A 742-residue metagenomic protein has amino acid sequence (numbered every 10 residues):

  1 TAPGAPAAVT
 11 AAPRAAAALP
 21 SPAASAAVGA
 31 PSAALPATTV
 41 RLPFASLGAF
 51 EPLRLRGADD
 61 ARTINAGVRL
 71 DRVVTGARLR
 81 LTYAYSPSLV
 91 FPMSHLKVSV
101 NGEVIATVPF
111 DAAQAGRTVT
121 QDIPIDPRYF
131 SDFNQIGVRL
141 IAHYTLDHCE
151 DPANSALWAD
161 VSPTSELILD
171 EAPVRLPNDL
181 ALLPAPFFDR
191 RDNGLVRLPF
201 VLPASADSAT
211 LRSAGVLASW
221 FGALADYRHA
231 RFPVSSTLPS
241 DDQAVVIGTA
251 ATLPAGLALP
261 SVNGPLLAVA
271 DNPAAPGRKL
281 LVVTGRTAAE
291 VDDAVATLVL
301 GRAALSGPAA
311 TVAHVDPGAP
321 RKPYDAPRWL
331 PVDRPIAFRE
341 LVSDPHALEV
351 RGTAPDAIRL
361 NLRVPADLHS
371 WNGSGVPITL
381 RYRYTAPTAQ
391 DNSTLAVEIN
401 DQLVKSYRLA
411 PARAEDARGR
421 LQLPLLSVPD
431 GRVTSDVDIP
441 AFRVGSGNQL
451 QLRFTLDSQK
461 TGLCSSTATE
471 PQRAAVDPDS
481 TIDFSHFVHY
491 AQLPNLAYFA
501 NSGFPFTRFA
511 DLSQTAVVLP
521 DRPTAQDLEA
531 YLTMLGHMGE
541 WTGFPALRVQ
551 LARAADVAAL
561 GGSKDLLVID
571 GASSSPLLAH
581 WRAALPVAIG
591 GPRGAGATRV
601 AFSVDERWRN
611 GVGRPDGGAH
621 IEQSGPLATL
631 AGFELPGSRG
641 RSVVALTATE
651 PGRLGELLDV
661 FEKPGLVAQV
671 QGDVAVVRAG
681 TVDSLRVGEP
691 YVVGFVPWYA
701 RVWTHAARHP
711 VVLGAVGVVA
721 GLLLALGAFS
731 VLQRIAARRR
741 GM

Functional and structural regions predicted by a protein language model:
T1-P3: N-terminal Sec signal peptide cleavage junction
P6-M742: Solvent-exposed alpha-helical segments and adjacent loops that form catalytic or protein-interaction surfaces
